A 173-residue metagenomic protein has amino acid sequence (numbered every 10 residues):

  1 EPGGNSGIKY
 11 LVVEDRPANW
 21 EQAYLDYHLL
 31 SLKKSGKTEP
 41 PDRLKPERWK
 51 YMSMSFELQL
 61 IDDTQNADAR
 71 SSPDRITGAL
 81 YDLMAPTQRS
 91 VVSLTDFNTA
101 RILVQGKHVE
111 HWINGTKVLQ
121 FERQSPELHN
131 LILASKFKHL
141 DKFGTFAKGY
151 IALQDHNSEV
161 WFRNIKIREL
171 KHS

Functional and structural regions predicted by a protein language model:
E1-S173: Carbohydrate-interacting regions of secretory-pathway proteins
